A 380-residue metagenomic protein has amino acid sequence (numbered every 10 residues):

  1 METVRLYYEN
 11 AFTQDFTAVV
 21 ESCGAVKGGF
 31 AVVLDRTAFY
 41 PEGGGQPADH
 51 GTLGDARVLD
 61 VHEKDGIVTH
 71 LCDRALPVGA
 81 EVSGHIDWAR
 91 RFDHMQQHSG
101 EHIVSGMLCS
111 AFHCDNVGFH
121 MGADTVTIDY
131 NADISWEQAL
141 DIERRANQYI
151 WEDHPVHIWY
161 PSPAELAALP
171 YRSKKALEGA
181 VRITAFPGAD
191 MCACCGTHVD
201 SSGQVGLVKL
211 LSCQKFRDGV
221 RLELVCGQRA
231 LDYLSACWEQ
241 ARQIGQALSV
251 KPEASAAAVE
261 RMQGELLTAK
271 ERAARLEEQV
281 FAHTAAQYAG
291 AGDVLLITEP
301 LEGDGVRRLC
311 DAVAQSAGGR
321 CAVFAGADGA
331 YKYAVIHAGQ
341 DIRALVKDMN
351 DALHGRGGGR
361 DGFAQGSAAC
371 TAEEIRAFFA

Functional and structural regions predicted by a protein language model:
M1-A380: A glycine- and charged-residue-rich anion-binding loop/surface
